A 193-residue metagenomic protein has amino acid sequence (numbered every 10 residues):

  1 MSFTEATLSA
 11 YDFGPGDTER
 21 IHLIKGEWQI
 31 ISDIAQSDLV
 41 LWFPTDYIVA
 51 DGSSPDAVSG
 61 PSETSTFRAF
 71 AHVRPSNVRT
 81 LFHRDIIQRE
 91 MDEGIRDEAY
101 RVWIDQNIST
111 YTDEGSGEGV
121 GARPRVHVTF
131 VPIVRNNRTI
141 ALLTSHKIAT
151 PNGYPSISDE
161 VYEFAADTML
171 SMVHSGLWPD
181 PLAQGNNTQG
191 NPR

Functional and structural regions predicted by a protein language model:
M1-L8, F67-N77, N136-I140, T144: Short, compositionally biased low-complexity segments
F3-A6, F13, I21, R84 (+1 more regions): Generic, low-specificity signal for short hydrophobic/alpha-helical stretches with a mild N-terminal bias, encompassing
T4, L8-G14, L142, H146-N191: Juxtadomain coupling helices with adjacent low-complexity linkers
S9-I24, P124: Short linear interaction motifs
D17-V40, T45, L177-R193: Sensory modules in modular signal-transduction proteins
E19, I86-I87, G153: A general boundary/transition motif marking the beginning of the first structured unit of a protein
W28-E114, E118-G119: Structured interaction and signal-relay segments at domain junctions
M91-T168: Sensory/regulatory domains in signal-transduction proteins
